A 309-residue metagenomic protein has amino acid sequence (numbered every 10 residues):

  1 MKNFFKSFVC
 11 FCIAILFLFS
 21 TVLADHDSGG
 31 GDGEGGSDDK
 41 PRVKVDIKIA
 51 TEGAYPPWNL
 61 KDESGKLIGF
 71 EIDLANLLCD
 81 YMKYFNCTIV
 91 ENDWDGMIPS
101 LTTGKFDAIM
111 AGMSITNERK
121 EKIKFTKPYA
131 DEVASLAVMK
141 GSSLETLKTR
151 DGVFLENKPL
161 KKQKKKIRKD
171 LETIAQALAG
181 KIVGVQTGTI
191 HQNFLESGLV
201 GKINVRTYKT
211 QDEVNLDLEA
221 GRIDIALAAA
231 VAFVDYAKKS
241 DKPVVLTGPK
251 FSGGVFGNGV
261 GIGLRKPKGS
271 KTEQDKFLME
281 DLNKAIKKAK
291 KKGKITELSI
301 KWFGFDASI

Functional and structural regions predicted by a protein language model:
C10-S20: Bacterial N-terminal signal peptides
D25, G29-D39, F85, D151-K181 (+3 more regions): Ligand-binding clefts/hinges and TM-proximal coupling segments of bilobed small-molecule sensing domains
D32-M113, E121: Extracytoplasmic small-molecule ligand-binding "clamshell" domains of the periplasmic binding protein/Venus flytrap
G53, A130-S135, A230-N283, F303-I309: Periplasmic-binding protein-like
G53-P56, G65-D80, S135-T210, A230-V231 (+1 more regions): Bilobed "Venus flytrap"/periplasmic-binding protein-like clamshell domains and structurally analogous long
N76, D80, C87-A177, K242-G257: Acidic, polar ligand-binding/catalytic clefts
L78, L101-T102, L218-E219, I262 (+1 more regions): Hydrophobic residues within well-ordered alpha-helices
Y84-N86, T102-A111, K181-I182, V200 (+2 more regions): Alpha-to-beta junction loops
